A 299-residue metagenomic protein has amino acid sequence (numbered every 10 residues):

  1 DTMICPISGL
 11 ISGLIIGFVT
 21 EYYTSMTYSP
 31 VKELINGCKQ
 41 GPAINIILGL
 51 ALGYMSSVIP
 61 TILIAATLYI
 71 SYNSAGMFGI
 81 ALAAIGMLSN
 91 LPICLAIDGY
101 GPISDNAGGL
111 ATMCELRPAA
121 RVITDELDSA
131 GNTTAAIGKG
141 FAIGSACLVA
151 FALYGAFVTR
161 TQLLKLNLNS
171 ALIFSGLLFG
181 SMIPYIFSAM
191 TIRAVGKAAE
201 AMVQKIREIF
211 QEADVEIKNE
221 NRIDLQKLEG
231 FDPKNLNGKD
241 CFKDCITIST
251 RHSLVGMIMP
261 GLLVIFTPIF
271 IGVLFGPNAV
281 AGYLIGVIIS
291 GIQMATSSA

Functional and structural regions predicted by a protein language model:
D1-A299: Hydrophobic packing and interface segments
